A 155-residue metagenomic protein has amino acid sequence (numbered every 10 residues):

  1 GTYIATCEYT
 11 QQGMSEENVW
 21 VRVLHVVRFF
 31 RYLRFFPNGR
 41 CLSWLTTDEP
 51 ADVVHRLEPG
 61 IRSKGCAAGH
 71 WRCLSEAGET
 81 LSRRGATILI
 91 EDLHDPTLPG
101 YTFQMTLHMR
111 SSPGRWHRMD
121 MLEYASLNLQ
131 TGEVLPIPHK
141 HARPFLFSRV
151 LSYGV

Functional and structural regions predicted by a protein language model:
G1-H25, W71: Tryptophan-anchored aromatic micro-motifs
A5, T87-D95: Short beta-strand segments that buttress and anchor functional surface loops
V27-F30, K64-A68, P99-Q104, L146: Short, surface-exposed coil-to-beta transition loops
R31-F35, G100-S112, R149, Y153: Broad, structure-driven detector of short, well-ordered beta-strand segments within folded domains
T46-A77: Phosphoinositide-binding peripheral membrane targeting modules
D52-L57, T97-Q104, N128-P138: A short, polar/proline- and glycine-enriched secondary-structure boundary/capping micro-motif
R115-V155: Edge beta-strand at a domain terminus
